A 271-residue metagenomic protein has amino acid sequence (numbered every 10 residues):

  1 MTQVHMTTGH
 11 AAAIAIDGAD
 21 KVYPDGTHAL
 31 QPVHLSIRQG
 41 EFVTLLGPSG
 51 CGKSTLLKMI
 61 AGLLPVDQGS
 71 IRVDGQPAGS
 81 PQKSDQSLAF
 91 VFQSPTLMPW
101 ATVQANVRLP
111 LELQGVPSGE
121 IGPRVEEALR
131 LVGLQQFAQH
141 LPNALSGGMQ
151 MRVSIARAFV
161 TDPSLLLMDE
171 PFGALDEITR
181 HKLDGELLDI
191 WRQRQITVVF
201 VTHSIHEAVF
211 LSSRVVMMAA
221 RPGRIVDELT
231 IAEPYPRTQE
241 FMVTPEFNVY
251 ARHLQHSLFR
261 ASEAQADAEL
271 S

Functional and structural regions predicted by a protein language model:
T2-Q3, E240-S271: Non-catalytic connector elements of ABC transporters
H5-H206, L211: ABC family nucleotide-binding domain
V22, M218-A219: A generic structural motif
D67, P163, A219, E233 (+1 more regions): A general structural signal marking secondary-structure boundaries and capping sites
V73, M217-M218: Short hydrophobic beta-strand elements within the C-terminal catalytic ATPase subdomain
R214: Short, glycine/charged-rich "phosphate-handling" switch motifs in NTP-dependent and phosphotransfer domains
A220-V249: Conserved beta-strand-loop-alpha-helix hinge in the C-terminal portion of ABC ATPase nucleotide-binding domains
